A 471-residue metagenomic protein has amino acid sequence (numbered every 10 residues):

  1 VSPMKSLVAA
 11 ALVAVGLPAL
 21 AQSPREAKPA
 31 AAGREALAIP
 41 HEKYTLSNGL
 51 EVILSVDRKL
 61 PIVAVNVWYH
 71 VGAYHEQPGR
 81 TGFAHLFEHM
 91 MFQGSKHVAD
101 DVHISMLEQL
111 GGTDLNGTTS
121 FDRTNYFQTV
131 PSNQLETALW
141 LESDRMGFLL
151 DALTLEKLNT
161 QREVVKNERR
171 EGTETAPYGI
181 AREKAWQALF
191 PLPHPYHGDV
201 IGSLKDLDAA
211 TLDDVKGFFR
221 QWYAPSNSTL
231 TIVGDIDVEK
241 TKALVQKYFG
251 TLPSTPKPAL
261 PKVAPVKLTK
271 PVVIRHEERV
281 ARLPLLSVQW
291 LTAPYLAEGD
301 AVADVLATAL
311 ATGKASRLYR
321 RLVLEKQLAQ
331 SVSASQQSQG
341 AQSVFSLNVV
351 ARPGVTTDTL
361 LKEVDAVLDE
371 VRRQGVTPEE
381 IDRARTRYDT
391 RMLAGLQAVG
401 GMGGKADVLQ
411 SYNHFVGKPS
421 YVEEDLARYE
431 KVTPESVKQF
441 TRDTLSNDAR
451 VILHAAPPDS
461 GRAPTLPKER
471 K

Functional and structural regions predicted by a protein language model:
V1-V8: Bacterial N-terminal signal peptides that target proteins for export
V8-A9, A19: Cleavable N-terminal signal peptides
S23-A27, L150, L192, A224-P225 (+4 more regions): An aromatic/glycine/proline-enriched structural segment found at the starts of mature extracellular/organellar domains
I53-S55, L60-P78, G82-L86, D100-F148 (+6 more regions): M16 family metallopeptidases and their MPP-like homologs
T81-Q93, T308: Active-site recognition of the HExxH zinc-binding catalytic motif
Q93-H97, G147-E156, G172, V376-T377: Short, polar/flexible loop-turn hinges at active-site or ligand-entry regions and domain interfaces
